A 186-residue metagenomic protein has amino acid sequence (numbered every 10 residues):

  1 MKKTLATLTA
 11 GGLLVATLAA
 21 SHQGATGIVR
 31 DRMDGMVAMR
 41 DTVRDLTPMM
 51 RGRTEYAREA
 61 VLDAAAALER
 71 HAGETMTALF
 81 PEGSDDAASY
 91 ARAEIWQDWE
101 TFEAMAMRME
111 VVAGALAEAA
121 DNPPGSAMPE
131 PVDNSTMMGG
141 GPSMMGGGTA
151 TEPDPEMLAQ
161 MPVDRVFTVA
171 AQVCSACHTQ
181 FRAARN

Functional and structural regions predicted by a protein language model:
M1-T9: Bacterial N-terminal signal peptides that target proteins for export
K2, A16-T26: Extracytoplasmic entry segments of secretory-pathway proteins
L8-A16: Bacterial N-terminal signal peptides
H22-R53, R58, L62, A66 (+1 more regions): Sequence context surrounding c-type heme c attachment/ligation sites in exported
